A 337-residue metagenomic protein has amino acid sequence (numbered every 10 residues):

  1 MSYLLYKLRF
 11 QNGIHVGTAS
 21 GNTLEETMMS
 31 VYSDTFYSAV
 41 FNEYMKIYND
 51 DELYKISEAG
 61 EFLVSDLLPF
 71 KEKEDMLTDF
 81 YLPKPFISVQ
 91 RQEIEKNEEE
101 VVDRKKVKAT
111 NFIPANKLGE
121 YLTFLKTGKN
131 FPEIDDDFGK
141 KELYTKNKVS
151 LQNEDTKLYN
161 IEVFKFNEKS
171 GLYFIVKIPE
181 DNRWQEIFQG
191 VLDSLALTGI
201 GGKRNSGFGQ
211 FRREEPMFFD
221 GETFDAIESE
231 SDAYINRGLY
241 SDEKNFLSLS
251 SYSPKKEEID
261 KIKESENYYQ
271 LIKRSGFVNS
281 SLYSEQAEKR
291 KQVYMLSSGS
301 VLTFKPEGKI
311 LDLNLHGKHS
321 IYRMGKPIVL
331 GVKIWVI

Functional and structural regions predicted by a protein language model:
M1-I337: Conserved active-site/ligand-binding neighborhood in enzyme cores
